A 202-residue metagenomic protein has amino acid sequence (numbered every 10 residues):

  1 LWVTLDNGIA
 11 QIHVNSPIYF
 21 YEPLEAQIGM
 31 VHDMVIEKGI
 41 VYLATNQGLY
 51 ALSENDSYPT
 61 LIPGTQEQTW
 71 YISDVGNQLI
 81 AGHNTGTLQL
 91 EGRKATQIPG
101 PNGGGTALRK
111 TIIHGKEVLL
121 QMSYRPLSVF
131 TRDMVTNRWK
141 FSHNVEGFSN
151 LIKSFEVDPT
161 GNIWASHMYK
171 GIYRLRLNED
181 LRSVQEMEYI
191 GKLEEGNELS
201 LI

Functional and structural regions predicted by a protein language model:
L1-I202: Carboxylate-rich, polar loop motifs that coordinate divalent cations or form catalytic acidic clusters
